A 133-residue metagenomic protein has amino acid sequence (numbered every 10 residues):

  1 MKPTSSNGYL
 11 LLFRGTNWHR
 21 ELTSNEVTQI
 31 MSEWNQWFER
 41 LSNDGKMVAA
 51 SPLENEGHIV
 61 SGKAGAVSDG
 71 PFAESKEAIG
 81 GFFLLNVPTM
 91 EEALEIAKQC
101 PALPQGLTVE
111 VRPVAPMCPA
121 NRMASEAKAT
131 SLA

Functional and structural regions predicted by a protein language model:
M1-A133: Conserved, structured core segments of small domains
